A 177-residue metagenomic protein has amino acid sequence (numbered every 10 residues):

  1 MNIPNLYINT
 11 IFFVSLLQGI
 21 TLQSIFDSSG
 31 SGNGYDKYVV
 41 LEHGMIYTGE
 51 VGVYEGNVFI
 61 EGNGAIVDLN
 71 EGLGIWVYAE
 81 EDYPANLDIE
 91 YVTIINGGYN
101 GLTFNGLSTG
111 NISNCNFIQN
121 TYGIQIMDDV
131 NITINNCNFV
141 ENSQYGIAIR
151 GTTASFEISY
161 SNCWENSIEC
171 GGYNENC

Functional and structural regions predicted by a protein language model:
P4-L17: Sec-dependent N-terminal signal peptides
L22-C177: Extracellular beta-rich repeat passengers
